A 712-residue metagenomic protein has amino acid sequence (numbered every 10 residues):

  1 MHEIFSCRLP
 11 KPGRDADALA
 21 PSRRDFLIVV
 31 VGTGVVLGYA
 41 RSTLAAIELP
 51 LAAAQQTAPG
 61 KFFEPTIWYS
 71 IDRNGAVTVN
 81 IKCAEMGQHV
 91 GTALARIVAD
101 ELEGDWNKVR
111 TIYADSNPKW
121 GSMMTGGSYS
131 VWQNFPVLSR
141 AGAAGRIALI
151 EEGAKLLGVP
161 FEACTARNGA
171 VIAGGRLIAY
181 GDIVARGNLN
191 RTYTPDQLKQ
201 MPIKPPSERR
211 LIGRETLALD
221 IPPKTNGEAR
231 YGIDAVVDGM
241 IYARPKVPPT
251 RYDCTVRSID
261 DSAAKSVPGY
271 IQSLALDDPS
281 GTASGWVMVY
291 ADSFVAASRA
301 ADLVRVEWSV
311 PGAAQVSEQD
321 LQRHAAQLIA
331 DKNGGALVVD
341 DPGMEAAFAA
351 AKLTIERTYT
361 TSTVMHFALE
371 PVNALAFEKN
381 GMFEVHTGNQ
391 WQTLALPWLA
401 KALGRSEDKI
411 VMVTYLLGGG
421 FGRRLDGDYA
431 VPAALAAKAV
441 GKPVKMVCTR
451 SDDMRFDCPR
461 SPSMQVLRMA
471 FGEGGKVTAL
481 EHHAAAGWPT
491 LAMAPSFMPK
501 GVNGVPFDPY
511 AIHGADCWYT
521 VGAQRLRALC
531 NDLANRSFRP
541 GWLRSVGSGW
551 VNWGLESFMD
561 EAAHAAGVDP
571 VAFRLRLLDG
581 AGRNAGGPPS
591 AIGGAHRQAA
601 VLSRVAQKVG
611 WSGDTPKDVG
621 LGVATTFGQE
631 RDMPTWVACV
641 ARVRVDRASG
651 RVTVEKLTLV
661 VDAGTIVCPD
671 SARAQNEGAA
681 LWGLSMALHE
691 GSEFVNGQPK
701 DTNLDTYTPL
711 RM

Functional and structural regions predicted by a protein language model:
M1-P21: N-terminal secretory signal peptides
H2, L19, D25-I47: N-terminal export signals
H2-F5, L49-Q55, A99-E101, W106-G334 (+2 more regions): Flexible, low-hydrophobicity surface segments
H2-R8, W120, Y129-N134, A185-D234 (+4 more regions): Glycine-rich loop/linker segments at domain edges
L49-I97, P222-P223, A229, D234-A235 (+3 more regions): Conserved beta-alpha junction segments in alpha/beta enzyme cores
T66-D72, P223, A229, N373-E378 (+3 more regions): Short beta-strand elements
G91, R96, P397, L416-G441 (+1 more regions): Thiamine diphosphate
A99-G121, I150-I178, K265-V267, A402-V411 (+5 more regions): C-terminal catalytic domains of large/alpha subunits in multi-subunit enzymes
